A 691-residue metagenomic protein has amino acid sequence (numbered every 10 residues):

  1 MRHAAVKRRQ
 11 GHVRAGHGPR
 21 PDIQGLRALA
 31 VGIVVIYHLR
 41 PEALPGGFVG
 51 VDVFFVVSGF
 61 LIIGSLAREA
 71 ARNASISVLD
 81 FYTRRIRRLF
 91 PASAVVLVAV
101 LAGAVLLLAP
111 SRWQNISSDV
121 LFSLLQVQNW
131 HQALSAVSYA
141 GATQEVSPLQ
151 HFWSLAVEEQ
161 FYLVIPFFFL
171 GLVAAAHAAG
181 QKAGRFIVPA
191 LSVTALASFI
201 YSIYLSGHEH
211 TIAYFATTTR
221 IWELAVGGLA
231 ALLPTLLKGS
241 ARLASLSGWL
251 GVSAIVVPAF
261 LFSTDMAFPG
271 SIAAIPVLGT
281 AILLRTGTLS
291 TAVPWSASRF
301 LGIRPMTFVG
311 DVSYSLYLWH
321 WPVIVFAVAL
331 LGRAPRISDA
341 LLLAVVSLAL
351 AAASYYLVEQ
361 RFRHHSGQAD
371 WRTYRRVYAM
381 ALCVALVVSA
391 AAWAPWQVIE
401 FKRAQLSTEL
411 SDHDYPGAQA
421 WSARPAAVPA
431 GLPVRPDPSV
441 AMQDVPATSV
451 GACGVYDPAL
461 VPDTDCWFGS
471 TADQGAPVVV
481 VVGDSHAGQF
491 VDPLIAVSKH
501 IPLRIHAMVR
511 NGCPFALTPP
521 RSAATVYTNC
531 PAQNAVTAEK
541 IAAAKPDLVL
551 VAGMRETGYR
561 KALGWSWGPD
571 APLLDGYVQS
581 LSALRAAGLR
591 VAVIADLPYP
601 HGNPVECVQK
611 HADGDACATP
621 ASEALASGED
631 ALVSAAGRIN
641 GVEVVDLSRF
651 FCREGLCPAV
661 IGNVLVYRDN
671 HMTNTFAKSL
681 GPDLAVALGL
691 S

Functional and structural regions predicted by a protein language model:
R2-V387, V664: Membrane-interface helix/loop caps of multi-pass membrane proteins
T264, L331-L341, L348-A352, Y356 (+1 more regions): Extracellular/periplasmic envelope-modification machinery, especially enzymes that add or remove acyl/ester groups on
